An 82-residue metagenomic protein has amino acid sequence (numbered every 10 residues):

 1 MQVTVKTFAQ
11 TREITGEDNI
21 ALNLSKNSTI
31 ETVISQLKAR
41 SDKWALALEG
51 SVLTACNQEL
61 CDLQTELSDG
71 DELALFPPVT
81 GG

Functional and structural regions predicted by a protein language model:
M1-T80: Ubiquitin-like/PB1-type beta-grasp interaction modules and other compact soluble beta-rich domains
